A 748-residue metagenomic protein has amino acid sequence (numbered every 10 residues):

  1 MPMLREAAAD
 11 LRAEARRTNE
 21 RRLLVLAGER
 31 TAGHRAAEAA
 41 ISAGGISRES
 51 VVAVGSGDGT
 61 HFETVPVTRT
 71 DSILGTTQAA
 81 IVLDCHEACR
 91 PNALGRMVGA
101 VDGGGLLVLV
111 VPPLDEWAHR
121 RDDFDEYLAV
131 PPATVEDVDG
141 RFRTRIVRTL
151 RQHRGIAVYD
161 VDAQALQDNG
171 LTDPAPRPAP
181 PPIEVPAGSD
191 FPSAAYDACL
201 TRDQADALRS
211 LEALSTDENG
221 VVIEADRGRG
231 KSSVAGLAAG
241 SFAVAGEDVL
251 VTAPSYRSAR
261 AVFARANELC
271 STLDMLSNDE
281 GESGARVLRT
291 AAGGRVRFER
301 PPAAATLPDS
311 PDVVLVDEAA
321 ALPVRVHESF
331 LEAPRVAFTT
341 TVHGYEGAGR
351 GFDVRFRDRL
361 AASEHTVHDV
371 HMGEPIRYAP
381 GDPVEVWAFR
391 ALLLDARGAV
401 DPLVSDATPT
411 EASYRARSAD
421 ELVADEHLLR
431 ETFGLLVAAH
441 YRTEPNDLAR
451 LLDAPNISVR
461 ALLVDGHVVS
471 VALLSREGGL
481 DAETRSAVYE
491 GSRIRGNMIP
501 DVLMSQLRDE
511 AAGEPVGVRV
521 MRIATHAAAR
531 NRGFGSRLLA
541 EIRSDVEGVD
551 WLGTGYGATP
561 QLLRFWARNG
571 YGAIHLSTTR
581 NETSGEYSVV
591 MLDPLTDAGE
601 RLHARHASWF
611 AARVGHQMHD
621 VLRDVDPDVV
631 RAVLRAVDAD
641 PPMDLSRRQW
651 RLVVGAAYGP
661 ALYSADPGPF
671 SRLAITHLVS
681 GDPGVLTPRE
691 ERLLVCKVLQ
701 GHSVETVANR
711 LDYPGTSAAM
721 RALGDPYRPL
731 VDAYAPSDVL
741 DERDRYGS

Functional and structural regions predicted by a protein language model:
P2-L11, Y196-N219, R689: N-terminal pre-P-loop "Q-motif" helix
A36, V234, A238, L538: Hydrophobic positions on the alpha1 helix immediately C-terminal to the Walker A/P-loop
G57-A79, P254-A305: Inter-Walker segment of RecA-like/P-loop motor cores
F62-R96, A292-E332: Conserved RecA-like ASCE ATPase "motif II neighborhood" in helicase/translocase motors
D71-I81, C85-P178: N-terminal accessory nucleic-acid engagement/regulatory domains that precede and modulate ATP-driven motor cores
A133-R202, D206, D358-D401: Conserved coupling/interface region of RecA-like P-loop/ASCE motor cores
N267, S271-A292, P302, V313 (+4 more regions): Terminal substrate-recognition subdomain of acyl/acetyltransferases
N446, N456-L474, G479: Conserved beta-hairpin
